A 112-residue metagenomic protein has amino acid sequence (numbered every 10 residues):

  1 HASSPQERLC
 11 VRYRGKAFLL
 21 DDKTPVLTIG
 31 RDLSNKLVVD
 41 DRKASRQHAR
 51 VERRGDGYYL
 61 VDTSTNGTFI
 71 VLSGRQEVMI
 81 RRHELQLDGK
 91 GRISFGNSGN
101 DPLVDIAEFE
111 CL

Functional and structural regions predicted by a protein language model:
H1-P5, C111-L112: Defense-system signaling and execution modules centered on TIR/cGAS-STING-like, death/scaffold domains and their
S3-C10, P25: Short structural boundary motif marking the start of a folded domain
C10-A17: Short, solvent-exposed loop/edge segments of extracellular or virion-exposed proteins
F18-L19, V38-V39, E77-H83: Allosteric regulatory "coupling" segments in signal-transduction proteins
D22-L27, D41-S45, N66, H83-L85 (+1 more regions): A short, sequence-level motif marking secondary-structure junctions
T24-R54, N100-D101: Short, charged beta-strand/loop "edge" motif centered at a coil->beta-strand transition that forms conserved
I29, Q47-E52, G57-L60, G67-F69 (+1 more regions): Short hydrophobic/aromatic patches on the structural cores and recognition surfaces of FHA
S64, I70-L112: C-terminal boundary/linker segments immediately following FHA domains
